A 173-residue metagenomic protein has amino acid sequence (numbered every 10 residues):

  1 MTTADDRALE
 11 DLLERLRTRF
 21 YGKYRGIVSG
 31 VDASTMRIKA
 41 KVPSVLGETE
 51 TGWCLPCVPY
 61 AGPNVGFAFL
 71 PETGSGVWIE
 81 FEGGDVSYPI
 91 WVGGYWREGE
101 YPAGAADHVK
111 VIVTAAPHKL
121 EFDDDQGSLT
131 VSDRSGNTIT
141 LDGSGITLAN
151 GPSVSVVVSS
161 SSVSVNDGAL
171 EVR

Functional and structural regions predicted by a protein language model:
T2-V157: Hydrophobic packing positions characteristic of elongated beta-solenoid/beta-helix-type spike/fiber shafts
A8-D11, V156-R173: C-terminal, disordered and strongly charge-biased linear tails with low hydrophobicity
